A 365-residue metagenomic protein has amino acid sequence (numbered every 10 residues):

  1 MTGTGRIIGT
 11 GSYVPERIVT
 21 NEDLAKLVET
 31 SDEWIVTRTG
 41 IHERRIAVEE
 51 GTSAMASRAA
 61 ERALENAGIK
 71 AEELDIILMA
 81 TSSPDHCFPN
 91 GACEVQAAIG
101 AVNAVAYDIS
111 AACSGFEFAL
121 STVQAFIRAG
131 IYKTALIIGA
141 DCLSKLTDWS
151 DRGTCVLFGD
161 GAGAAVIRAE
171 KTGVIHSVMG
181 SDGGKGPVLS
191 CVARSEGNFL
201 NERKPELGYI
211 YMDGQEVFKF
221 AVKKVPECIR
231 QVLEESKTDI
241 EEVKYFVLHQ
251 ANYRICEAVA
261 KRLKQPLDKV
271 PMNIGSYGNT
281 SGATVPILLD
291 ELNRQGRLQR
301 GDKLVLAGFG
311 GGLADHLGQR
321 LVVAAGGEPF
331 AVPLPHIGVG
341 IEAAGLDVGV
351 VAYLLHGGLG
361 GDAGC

Functional and structural regions predicted by a protein language model:
M1-E49, D151-K219, K223, E227 (+1 more regions): Condensing-enzyme catalytic core mediating Claisen C-C bond formation in acyl metabolism
I8, A80, S110, A135-D141 (+3 more regions): Short beta-strand segments
K26-W34, H86-G100, I137-L143, E196-R203 (+1 more regions): Acidic-glycine-rich active-site phosphate/pyrophosphate-binding loop
S53, S57-A60, L64, S83-P84 (+7 more regions): Claisen-condensing/thiolase-fold acyl-transfer catalytic domains that form or cleave C-C bonds in fatty acid
N66, K70-V102: Anion-binding (especially nucleotide phosphate/pyrophosphate-binding) glycine-rich loop and adjoining beta-alpha core
E73-A80, I240-H249: Short glycine-rich phosphate-binding loop at a beta-alpha junction
R128-A162: Flexible, glycine-rich active-site loops centered on histidine and acidic residues that chelate a metal or position
L317-C365: Intrinsically disordered, low-complexity segments enriched in glycine and mixed charged residues
